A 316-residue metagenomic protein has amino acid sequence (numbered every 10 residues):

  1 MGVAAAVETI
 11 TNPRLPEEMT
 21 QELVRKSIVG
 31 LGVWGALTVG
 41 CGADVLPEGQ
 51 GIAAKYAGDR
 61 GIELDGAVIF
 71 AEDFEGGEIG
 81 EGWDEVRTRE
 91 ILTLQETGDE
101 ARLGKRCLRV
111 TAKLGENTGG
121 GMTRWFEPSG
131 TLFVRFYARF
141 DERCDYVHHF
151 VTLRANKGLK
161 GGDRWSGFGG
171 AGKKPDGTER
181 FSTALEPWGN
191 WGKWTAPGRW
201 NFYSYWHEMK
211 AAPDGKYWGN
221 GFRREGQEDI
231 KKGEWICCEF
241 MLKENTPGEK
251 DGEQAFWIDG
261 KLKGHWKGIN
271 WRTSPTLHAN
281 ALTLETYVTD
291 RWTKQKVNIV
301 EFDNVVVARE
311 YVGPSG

Functional and structural regions predicted by a protein language model:
Q21-L31: N-terminal secretory signal peptides and thylakoid transit peptides that target proteins across membranes
V45-R87: Extracellular carbohydrate-recognition regions
F74, F136, C238, D303-V307: Extracellular beta-strand elements of beta-rich domains used for carbohydrate recognition/degradation or cell-matrix
E78-C107: Extracellular glycan-recognition surfaces and repeat-rich motifs
R109-P213, E310-Y311: Secretory/extracellular carbohydrate-interaction modules and structurally similar beta-sandwich "look-alikes"
T131, Y137, R223-M241, D251: Trp-centered recognition loops
C237-I269: Carbohydrate-binding surfaces in secreted/extracellular proteins
K267-E301: Flexible glycan-contacting loops in extracellular carbohydrate-active proteins
